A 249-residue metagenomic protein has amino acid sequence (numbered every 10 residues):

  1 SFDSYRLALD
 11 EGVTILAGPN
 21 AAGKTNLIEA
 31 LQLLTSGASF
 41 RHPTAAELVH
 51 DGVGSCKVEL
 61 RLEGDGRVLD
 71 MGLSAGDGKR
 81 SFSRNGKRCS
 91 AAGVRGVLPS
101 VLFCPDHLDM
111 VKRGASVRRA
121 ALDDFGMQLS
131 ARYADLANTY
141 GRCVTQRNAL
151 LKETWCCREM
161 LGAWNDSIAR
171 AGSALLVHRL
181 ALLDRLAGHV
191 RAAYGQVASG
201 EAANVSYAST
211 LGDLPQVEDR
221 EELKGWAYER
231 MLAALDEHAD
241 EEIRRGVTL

Functional and structural regions predicted by a protein language model:
S1-P19, L33, R61, S74 (+1 more regions): Conserved NTPase motor "head" modules and their coupling/switch loops across ABC/AAA+ ATPases, GTPases, and GHKL ATPases
G12-A17, G86-A92, L108-S116, E153-G162 (+1 more regions): Short, functional N-terminal and low-complexity linear motifs
G23-K24: Conserved lysine of the Walker
Q32-V117, L122-Y133, L186-G195, A233-D236 (+1 more regions): Nucleotide-state sensing region of NTPase/ATPase domains
A45-G52, T139-R142, S167: Short, glycine/charge-rich beta-strand/loop segments that flank catalytic centers and engage negatively charged groups
H50, R118-R119, R147, I168 (+2 more regions): Short, cationic motifs built from Arg/Lys/His that form the positively charged side of catalytic pockets
D109-M110, S116-G162, D166: Long, charged N-terminal accessory/stalk domains
